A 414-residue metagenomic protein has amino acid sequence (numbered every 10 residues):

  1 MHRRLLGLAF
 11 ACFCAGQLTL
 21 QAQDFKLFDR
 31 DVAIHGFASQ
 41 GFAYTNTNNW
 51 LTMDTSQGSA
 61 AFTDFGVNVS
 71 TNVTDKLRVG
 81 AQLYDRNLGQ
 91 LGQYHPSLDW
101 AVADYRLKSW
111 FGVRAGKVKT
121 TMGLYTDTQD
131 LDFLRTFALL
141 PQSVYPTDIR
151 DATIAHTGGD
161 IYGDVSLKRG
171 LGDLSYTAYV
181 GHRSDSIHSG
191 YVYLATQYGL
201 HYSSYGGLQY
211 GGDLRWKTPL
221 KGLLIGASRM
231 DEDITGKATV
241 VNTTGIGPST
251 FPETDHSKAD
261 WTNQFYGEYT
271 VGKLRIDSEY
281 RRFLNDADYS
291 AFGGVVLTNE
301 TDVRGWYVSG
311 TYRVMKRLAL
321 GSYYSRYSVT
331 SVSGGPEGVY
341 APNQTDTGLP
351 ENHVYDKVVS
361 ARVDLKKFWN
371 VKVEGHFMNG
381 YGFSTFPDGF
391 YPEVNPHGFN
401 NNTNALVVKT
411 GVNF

Functional and structural regions predicted by a protein language model:
M1-G7: Bacterial N-terminal signal peptides that target proteins for export
Q17-A22: Sec/Tat signal peptide C-region and signal peptidase I cleavage site
D24-I34, S39-T45, S56-S186, G206-L208 (+3 more regions): Outer membrane beta-barrel
F28-R30, G41-T63, Y191-H201, F251 (+1 more regions): Surface-exposed strand-loop-strand hairpins of Gram-negative outer-membrane beta-barrel proteins
G41-W50, Y84-Q90, M122, K168 (+6 more regions): Sequence/structural signature of outer-membrane beta-barrel proteins
R106, T126, A227-F414: Outer-membrane beta-barrel pore domains
L134-S143, G199-L200, T244-F251, E393: Surface-exposed loop/turn segments flanking beta-strands in extracellular/periplasmic regions
Y193-T239: Loop-centered beta-sheet repeat module
